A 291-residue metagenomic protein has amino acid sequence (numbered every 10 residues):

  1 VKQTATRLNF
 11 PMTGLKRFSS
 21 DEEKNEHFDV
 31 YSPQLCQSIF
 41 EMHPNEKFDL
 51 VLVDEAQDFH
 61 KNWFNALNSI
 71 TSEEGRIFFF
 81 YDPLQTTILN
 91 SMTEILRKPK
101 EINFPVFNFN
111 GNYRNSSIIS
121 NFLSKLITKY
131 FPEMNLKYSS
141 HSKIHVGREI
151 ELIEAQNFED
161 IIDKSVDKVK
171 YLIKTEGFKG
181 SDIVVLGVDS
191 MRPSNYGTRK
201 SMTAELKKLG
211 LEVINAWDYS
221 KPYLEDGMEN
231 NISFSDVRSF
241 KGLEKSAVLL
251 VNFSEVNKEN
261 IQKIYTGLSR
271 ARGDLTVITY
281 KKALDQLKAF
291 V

Functional and structural regions predicted by a protein language model:
V1-N9, E46, L50-V291: Conserved helicase motor core of SF1/SF2 NTP-dependent helicases
V1-V30, F234-S235: Inter-Walker segment of RecA-like/P-loop motor cores
K16, K24, Q34-Q37, S69 (+1 more regions): A generic structural signal for solvent-exposed, polar alpha-helical segments
E22-D49: Mid-core helix/loop region of P-loop NTP-binding domains shared across ATPases and GTPases
